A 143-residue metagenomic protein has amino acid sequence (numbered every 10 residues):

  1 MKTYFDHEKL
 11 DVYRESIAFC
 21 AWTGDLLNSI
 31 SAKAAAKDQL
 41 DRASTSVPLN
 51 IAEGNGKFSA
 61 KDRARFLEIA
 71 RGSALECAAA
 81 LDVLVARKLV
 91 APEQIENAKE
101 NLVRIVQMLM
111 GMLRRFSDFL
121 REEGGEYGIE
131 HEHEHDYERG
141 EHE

Functional and structural regions predicted by a protein language model:
M1-E143: Amphipathic alpha-helical assembly/interaction segments
